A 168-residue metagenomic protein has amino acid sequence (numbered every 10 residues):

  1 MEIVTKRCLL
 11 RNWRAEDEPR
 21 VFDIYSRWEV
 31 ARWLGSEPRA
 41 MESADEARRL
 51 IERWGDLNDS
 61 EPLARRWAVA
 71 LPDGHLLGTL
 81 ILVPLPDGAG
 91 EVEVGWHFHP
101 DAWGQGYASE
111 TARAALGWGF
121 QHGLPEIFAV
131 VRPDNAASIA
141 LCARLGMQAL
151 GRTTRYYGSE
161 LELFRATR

Functional and structural regions predicted by a protein language model:
M1-D101, A114, W118, H122 (+2 more regions): GNAT-family acyltransferases
W13, V131-D134: Glycosyltransferase donor-binding loop in the core domain
G74, G106, N135: Conserved G/P- and acidic residue-centered "switch" motifs that form tight phosphate/ATP-binding loops in soluble
E91, A108, V131: Charged, low-complexity surface patches
G104-Y107, A112: Primarily hydrophobic membrane-targeting regions of prokaryotic envelope proteins
S109, G117, D134-L150: Conserved active-site alpha-helix within GNAT-family acetyltransferase domains
H122-V131: Conserved GNAT acetyl-CoA-binding A-motif
